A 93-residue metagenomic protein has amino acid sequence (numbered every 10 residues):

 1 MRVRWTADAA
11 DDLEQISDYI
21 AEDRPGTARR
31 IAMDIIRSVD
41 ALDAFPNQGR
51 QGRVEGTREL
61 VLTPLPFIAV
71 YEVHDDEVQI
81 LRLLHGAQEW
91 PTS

Functional and structural regions predicted by a protein language model:
R2-T57, H74-E77, S93: Basic, Lys/Arg-enriched alpha-helical interface segments
T57, P66-I68: Short hydrophobic/aromatic beta-strand or adjacent loop that forms the aromatic wall/cage of a ligand/substrate-binding
L62-P64: Conserved strand-loop elements at the edges of beta-sheets that form or border functional pockets
I68, E72-S93: Enriched for short, Lys/Arg-rich terminal
